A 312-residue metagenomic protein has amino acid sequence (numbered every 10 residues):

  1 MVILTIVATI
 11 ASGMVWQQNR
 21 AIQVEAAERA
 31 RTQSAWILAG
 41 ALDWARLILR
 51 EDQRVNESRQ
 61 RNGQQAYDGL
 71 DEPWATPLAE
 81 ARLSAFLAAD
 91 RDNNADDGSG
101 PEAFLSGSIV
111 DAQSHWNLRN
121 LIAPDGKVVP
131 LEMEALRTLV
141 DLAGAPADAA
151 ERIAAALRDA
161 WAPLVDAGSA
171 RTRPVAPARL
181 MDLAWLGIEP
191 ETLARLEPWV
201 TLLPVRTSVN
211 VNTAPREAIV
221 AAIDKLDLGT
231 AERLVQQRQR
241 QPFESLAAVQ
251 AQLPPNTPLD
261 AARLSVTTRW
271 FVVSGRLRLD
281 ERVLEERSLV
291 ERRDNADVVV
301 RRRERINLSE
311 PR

Functional and structural regions predicted by a protein language model:
V2-R312: Compositionally biased linear targeting/interaction segments
